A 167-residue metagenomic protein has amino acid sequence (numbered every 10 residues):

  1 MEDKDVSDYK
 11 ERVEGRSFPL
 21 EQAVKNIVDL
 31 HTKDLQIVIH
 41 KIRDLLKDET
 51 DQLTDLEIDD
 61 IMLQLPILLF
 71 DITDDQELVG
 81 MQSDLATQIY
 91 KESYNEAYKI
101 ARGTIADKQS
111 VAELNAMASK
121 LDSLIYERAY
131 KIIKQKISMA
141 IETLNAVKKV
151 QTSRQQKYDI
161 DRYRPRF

Functional and structural regions predicted by a protein language model:
M1-T50: N-terminal leader/targeting peptides and immediately adjacent processing regions
H40-F70: Short, charge-rich amphipathic alpha-helices with coiled-coil/heptad character
L56-D59, G80-I125: Extended, amphipathic alpha-helical coiled-coil scaffold segments used for oligomerization/tethering in eukaryotic
I61-L85: Short, charge/polar-rich alpha-helical segments
G80, D84-N95, D122-R154: Long amphipathic alpha-helical coiled-coil segments
R154-F167: Acidic, low-complexity, intrinsically disordered peripheral segments
